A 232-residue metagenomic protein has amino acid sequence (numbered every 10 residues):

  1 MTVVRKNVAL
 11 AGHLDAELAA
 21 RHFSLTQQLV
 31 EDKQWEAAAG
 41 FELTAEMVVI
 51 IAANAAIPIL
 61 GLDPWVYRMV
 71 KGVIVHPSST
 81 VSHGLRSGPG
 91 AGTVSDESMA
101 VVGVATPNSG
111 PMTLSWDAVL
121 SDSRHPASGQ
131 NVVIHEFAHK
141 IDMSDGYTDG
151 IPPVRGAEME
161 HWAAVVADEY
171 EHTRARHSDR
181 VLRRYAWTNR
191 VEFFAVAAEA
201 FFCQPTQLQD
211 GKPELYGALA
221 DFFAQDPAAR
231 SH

Functional and structural regions predicted by a protein language model:
M1-E31, E36: N-terminal topogenic membrane-targeting module
H13, A38-L43, A127, S144 (+1 more regions): Zinc-dependent metalloendopeptidases
D15, S128-D145, A195: Active-site recognition of the HExxH zinc-binding catalytic motif
A16-E17, A38-E46, R184-E192: Structural motif
V30, I50-L62, S78-T80, R86-A127 (+1 more regions): Metalloprotease/metallohydrolase-associated module, dominated by Zn2+-dependent proteases
E31, A37-Y67, I74: N-terminal, motif-rich segments that launch catalysis or mediate targeting to/interaction with membranes, typified by
V70-G72, P111: Extracellular structured ligand-interaction cores
